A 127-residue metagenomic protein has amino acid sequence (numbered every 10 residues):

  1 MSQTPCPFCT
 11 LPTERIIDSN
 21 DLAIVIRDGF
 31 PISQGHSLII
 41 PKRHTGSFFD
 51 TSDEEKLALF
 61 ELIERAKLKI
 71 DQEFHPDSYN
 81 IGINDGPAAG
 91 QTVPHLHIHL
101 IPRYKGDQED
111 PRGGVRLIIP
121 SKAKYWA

Functional and structural regions predicted by a protein language model:
M1-A127: HIT superfamily nucleotide-processing domains
